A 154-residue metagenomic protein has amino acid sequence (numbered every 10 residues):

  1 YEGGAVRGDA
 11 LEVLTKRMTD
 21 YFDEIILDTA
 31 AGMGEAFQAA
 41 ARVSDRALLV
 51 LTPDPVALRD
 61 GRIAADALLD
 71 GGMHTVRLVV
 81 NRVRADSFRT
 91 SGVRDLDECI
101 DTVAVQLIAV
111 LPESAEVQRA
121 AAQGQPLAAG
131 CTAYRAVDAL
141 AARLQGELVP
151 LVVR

Functional and structural regions predicted by a protein language model:
Y1-F22, A30-F37, E113, Y134-R154: Flexible phosphate-sensing "switch/lid" loops adjacent to ATP/NTP-binding sites across phosphate-transfer
G3, P53, A128-A129: Pocket-edge positions in alpha/beta enzyme catalytic cores
D9-V13, R17-D20, E24-V110, R119: Conserved catalytic-core segment of NTP-binding enzymes
L58, A128, L148-V152: Secondary-structure transition/capping residues
H74, R94-D97, Q123-Q125, Q145 (+1 more regions): A general structural signal for short secondary-structure boundary/capping elements
A121-Y134: C-terminal boundary of histidine-terminating zinc-finger modules
